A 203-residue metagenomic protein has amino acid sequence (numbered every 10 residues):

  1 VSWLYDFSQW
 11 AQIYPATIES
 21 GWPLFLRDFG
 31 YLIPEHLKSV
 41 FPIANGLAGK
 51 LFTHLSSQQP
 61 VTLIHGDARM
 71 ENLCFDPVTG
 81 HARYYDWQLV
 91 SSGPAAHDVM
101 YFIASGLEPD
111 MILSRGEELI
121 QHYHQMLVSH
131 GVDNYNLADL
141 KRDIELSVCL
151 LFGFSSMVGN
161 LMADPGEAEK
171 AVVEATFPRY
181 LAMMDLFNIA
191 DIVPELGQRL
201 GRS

Functional and structural regions predicted by a protein language model:
V1-H65, V173-T176, R199-S203: ATP-dependent phospho-/nucleotidyl transfer catalytic cores
V1-P15, A95-A96, M111, V132 (+1 more regions): Conserved ATP-binding subdomain of kinase catalytic cores across diverse folds
F7-I13, V90, H122-H130, L146-C149 (+1 more regions): Short, mixed-charge aromatic SLiMs
N45-A95: Active-site acidic catalytic loop and adjacent metal/ATP-binding pocket of ATP-dependent phosphoryl transfer enzymes
F75-D76, G80, A96-V99, R115-E117 (+2 more regions): Composition- and surface-driven signal marking solvent-exposed, interaction-prone regions in large proteins
L89-G131, V148-E169: Active-site activation/catalytic loop segments of kinase-like enzymes and analogous catalytic loops in related
V132-V148: All-alpha amphipathic helical-bundle segments outside canonical DNA-binding/catalytic cores that form hydrophobic
L150-S203: ATP/Mg2+ or Mg2+-diphosphate-binding catalytic cores that bind nucleotide phosphates or diphosphates via glycine-rich
